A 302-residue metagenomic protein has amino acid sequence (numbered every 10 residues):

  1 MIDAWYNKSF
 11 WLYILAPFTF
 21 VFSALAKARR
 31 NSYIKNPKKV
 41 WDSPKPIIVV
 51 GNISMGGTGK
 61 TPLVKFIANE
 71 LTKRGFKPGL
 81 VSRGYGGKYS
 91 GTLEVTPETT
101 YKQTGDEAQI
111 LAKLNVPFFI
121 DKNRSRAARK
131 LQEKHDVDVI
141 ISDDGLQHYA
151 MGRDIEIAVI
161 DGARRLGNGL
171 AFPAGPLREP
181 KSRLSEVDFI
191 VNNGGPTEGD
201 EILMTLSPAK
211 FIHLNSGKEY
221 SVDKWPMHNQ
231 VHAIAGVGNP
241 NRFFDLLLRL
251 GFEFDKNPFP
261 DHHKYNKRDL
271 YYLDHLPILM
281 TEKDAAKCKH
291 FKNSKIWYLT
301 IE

Functional and structural regions predicted by a protein language model:
M1-K8, R165-L279: C-terminal accessory "lid"/substrate-recognition subdomains
M1-P46: A transmembrane-helix-recognition feature enriched in membrane-embedded lipid enzymes and envelope glyco-/phospholipid
V21, T61, L111, D143 (+3 more regions): Residue-level signal for inorganic ion chemistry
R30-P97: Walker A (P-loop) phosphate-binding motif
G79-V81, A158, Q230-I234: Conserved beta-strand elements of the Class I
G84-G86, V237, E302: Residues in the short beta-alpha loop(s) of Rossmann-like NAD(P)-binding domains
Y85-G199, K210: Phosphate/Mg2+-binding loops and adjacent switch elements in nucleotide/diphosphate-handling enzyme cores
P260-K264, K295-E302: Short, flexible loop segments at boundaries between secondary-structure elements
